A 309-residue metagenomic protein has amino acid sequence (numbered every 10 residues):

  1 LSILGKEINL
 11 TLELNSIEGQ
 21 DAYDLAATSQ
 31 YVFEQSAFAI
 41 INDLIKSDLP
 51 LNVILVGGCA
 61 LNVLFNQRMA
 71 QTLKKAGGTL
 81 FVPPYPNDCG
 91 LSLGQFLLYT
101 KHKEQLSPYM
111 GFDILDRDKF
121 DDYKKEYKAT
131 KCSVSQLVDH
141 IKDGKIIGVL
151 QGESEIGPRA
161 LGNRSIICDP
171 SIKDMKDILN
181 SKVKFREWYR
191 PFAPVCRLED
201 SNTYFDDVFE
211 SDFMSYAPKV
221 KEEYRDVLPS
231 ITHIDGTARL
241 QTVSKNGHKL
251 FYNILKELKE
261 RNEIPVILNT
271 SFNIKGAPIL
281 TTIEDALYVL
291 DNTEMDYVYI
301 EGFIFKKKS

Functional and structural regions predicted by a protein language model:
L1-L4, S47, L61-N62, N66-S309: Flexible beta->alpha loop and helix N-cap segments adjacent to enzyme active/binding sites
L1-Y31: Active-site cores of enzymes that catalyze phosphoryl transfer or operate on phosphate-rich substrates
A27-L51: Phosphate/ATP-binding catalytic cores across multiple sugar-kinase/actin-like superfamilies, primarily ASKHA
A27-Y31, V56, Y85-G90: Short, conserved micro-motifs enriched in small and acidic residues
V53-N62: Glycine-rich beta-strand-to-loop/alpha-helix junction loops that act as flexible
